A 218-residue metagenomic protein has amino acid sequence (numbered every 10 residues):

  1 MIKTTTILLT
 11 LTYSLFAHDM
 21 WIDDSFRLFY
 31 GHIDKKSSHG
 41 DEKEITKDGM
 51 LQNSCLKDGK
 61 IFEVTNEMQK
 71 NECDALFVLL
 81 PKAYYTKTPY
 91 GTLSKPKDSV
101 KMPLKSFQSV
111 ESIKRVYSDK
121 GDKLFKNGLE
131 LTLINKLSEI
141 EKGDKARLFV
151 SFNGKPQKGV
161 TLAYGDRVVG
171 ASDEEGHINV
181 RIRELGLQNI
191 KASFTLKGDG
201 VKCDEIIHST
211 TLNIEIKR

Functional and structural regions predicted by a protein language model:
M1-L8: Sec-dependent signal peptide recognition, specifically the positively charged N-region followed immediately by
L9-A17: Hydrophobic h-region of N-terminal signal peptides that target proteins for export in Gram-negative bacteria
F16-Q69: Start-of-domain marker
H18-R27, K95-A146, S151, K155 (+2 more regions): Beta-strand-rich domain onsets/edges
Q52, T161-G170: Short amphipathic beta-strand segments in non-cytosolic proteins
G59-E63, V168-E174: Short beta-strand segments within Ig-like beta-sandwich modules, predominantly Fibronectin type-III
Q69-E72, S172-G186: Glycine-centered loop-to-beta-strand initiation motif
K82-T88, L196-G200: Short acidic/polar inter-strand loop motif in beta-rich domains
